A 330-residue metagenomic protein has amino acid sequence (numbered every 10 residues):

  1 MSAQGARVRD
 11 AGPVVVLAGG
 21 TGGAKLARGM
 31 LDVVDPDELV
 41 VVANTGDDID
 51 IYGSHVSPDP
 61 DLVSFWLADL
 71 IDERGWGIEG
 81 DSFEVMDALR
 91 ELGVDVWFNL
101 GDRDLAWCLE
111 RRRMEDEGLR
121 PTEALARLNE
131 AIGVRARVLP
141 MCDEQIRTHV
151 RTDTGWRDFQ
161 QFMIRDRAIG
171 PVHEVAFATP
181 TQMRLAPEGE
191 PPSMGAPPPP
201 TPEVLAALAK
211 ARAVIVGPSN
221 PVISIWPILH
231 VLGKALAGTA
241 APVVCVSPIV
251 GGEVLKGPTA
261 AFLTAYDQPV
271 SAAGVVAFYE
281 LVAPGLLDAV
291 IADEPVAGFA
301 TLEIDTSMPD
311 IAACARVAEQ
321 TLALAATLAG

Functional and structural regions predicted by a protein language model:
S2, A6-R7, A43-G189: Electropositive, gly/pro-rich neighborhoods at or near active sites that engage anionic ligands
R9-V15: Extreme N-terminal starter segment of soluble prokaryotic enzymes
K25-E38: A short, Lys/Arg-enriched amphipathic alpha-helix followed by its capping loop at the start of a domain
D35-D37, T239-V243, L287: A short helix->loop->beta-strand "cap" motif at the edges of active sites that frequently abuts
G46-D47, A240-K256: Short, flexible loop segments at boundaries between secondary-structure elements
H173-A207, H230: Active-site glycine-rich loop that binds ribose-phosphate moieties when present
V222-V231: Glycine/threonine-rich flexible loop motifs
K256-G330: C-terminal functional extensions of proteins
